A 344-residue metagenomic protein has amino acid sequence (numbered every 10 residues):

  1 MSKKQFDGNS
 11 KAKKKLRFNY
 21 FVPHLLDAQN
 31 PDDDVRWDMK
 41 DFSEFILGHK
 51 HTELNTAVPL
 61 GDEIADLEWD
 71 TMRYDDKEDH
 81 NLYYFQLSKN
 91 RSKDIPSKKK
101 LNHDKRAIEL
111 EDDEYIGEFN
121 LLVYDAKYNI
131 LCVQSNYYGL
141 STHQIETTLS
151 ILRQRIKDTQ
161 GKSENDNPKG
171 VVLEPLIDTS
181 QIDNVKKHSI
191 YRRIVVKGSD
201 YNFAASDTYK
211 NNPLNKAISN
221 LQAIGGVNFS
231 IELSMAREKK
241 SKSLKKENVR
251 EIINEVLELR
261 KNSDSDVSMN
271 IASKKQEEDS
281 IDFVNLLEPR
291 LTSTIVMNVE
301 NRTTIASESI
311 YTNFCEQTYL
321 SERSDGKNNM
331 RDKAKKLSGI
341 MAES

Functional and structural regions predicted by a protein language model:
S2-L101, E109, G117, G139-S344: Terminal interaction module
D112-I116, L122-D125: Short glycine/proline-enriched loop/turn "hinge" motifs that connect secondary-structure elements and lie
L121-Q134: Glycine-rich, often proline-containing surface loops adjacent to acidic residues and nearby aromatics that form
